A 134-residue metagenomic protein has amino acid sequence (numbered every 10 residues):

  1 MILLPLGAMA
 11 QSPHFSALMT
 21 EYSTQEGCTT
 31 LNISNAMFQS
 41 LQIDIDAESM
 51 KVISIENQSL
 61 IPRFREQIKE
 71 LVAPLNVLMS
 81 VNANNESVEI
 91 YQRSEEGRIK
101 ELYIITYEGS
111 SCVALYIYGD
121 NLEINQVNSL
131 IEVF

Functional and structural regions predicted by a protein language model:
M1-A17: Bacterial Sec-dependent N-terminal signal peptides
L6, A36, I55-Q58, E95 (+2 more regions): Generic structural motif
S12-R63: Early exported N-terminus immediately downstream of N-terminal targeting peptides
C28, S34, A47, A83-S87 (+2 more regions): Extracytoplasmic
L41, P62-R63, A114, N125-V127: Short acidic, gly/pro-rich beta-turn/loop elements at beta-sheet edges and active-site/ligand-binding grooves
S54-R98: Mid-chain, structured segments of secreted extracytoplasmic proteins
R93-L122: A short, solvent-exposed beta-edge/loop patch
E123-V133: Short, low-complexity, Pro/Ser/Thr/Gly-rich segments in the mature regions of secreted, periplasmic
